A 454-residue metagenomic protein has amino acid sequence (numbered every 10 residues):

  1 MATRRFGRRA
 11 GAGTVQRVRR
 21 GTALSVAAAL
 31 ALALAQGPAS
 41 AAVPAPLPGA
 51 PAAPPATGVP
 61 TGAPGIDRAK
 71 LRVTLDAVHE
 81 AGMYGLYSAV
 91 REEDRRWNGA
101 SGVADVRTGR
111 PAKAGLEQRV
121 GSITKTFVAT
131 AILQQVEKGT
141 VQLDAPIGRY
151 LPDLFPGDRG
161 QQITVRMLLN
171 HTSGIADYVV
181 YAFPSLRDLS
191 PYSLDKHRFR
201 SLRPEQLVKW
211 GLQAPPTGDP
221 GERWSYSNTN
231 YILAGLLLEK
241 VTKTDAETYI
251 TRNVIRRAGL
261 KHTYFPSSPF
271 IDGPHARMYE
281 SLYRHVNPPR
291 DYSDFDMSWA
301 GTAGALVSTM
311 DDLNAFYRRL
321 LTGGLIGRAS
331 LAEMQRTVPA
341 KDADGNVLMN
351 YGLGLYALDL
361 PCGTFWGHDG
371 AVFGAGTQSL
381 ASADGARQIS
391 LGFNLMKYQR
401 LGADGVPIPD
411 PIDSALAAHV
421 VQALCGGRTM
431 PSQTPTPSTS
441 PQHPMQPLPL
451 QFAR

Functional and structural regions predicted by a protein language model:
M1-G49: Secretory targeting and sorting signals
A2, A42-G99, S293-R454: Catalytic loop of the DD-peptidase/beta-lactamase superfamily, centered on the K-T-G motif and neighboring
D67, L71, V120, T124 (+4 more regions): Hydrophobic (often cysteine-bearing) scaffold residues that line and stabilize catalytic clefts of nucleotide/cofactor
L75, D94, K125-V128, I132 (+7 more regions): Residue-level preference for non-acidic, small/hydrophobic
G99, T108-R110, D177-V179, Q399-R400: Short, solvent-exposed loop/turn elements at domain surfaces
G102-A104: Solvent-exposed serine/threonine-rich low-complexity stretches and specific carbohydrate-binding patches
R107-M167, G218-S227, G301: Short active-site loop at a secondary-structure junction that contains or immediately precedes the catalytic residue(s)
D158-F365, D369: Short, surface-exposed loop or secondary-structure junction motifs that flank catalytic or metal-binding residues
